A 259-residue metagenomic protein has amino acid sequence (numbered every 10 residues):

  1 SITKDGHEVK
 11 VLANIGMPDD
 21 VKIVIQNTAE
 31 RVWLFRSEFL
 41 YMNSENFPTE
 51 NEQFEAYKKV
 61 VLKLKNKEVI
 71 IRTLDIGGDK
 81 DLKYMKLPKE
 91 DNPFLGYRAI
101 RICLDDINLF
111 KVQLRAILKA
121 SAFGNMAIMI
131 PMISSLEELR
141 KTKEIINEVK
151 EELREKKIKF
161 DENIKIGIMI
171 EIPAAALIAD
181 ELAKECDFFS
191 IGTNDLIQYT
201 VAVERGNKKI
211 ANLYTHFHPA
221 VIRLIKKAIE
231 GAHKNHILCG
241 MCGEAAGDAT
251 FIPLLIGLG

Functional and structural regions predicted by a protein language model:
I2-G259: Conserved alpha/beta-domain cores
